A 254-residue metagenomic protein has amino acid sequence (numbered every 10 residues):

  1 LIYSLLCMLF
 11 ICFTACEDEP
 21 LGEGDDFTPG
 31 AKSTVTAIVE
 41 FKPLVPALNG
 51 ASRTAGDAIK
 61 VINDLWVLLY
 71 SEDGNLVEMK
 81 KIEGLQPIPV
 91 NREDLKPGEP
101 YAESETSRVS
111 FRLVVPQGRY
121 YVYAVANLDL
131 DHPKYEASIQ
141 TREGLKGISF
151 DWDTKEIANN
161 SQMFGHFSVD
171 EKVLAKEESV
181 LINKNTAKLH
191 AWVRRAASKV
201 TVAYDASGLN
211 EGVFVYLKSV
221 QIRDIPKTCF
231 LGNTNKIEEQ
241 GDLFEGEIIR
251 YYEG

Functional and structural regions predicted by a protein language model:
Y3-C12: Bacterial N-terminal signal peptides
L5, D26-T28, G56, F111-L113 (+1 more regions): Residues embedded in well-ordered secondary-structure elements
C12-F41, H190, V202: Bacterial Sec-dependent N-terminal signal peptides
L21-G24, I38-K60, Y204-L209: Short amphipathic, basic-aromatic surface patches that mediate peripheral association with negatively charged
I38-K42, Y70, E83, N91 (+10 more regions): A structural detector for beta-sheet-dominated domains
T54-I139, A203, G208-G254: Tryptophan-paired
P89-Y101, D131-K188: Structured interaction patches on ligand/partner-binding surfaces of diverse proteins
H190-A197: Conserved "repeat-terminator" motif of extracellular CCP/Sushi domains
